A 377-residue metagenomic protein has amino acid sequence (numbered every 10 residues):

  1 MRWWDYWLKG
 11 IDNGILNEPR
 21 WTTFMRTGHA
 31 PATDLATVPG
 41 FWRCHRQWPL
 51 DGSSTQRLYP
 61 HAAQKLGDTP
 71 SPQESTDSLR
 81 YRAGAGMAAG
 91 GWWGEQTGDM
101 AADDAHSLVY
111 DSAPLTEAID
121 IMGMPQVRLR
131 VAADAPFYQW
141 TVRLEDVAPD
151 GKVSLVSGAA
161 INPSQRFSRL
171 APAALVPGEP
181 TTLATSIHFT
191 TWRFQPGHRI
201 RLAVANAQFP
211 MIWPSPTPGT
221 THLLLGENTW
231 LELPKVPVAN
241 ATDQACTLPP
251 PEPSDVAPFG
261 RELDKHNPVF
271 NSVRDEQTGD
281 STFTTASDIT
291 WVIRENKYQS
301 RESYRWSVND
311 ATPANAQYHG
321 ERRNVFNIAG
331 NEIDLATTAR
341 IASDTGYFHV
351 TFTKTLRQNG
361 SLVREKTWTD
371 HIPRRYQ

Functional and structural regions predicted by a protein language model:
M1-R357, S361-Q377: C-terminal, loop-rich substrate-recognition/catalytic regions characterized by aromatic stacking residues
